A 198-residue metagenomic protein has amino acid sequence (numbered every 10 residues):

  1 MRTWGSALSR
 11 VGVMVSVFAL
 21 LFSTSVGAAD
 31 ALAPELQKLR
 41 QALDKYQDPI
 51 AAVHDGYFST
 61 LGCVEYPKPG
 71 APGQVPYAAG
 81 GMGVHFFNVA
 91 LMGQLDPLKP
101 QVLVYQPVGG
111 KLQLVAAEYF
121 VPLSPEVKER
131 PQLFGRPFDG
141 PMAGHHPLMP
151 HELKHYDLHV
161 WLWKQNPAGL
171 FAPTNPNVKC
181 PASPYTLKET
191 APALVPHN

Functional and structural regions predicted by a protein language model:
R2-M14: Bacterial N-terminal signal peptides that target proteins for export
T3, F22-S23, E65: Aromatic-enriched hydrophobic runs in primary sequence
G12-S23: Bacterial N-terminal signal peptides
T24-A28: Sec/Tat signal peptide C-region and signal peptidase I cleavage site
A29-N198: Primary mode marks residue(s) on the alpha4-beta5-alpha5 output face of response regulator receiver
